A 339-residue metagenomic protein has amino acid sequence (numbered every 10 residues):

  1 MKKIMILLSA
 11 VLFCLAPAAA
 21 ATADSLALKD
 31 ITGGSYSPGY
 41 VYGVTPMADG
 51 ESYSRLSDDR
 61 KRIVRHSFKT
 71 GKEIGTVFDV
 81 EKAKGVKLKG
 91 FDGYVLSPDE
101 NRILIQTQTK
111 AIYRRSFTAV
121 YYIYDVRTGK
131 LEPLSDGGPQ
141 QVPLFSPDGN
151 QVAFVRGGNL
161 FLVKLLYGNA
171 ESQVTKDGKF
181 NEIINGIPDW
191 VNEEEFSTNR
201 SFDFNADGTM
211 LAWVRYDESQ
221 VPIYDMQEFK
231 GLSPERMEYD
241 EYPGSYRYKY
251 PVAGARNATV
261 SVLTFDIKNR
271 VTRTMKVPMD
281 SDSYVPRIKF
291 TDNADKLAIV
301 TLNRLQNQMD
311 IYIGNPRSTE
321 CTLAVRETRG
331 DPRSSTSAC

Functional and structural regions predicted by a protein language model:
D30-I63, V95, Y284-I288: Beta-strand-rich domains and repeat architectures in extracellular enzymes and scaffolds, especially beta-propellers
G34, G71-K72, Q108-Y113, F117-V120 (+2 more regions): Predominantly five- to eight-bladed beta-propeller fold
E51-Y53, I103, G149-V152, G208-L211 (+1 more regions): Hydrophobic beta-strand positions that form the internal "hydrophobic ladder" of WD40/Gbeta-like beta-propeller blades
R55-A83, A111-R114: Beta-propeller domains
R60-H66, Y113-V120, G157-V163, S219-Q227 (+2 more regions): Structural motif
F68-G71, D125-G129, L165-G168, D266-R270 (+1 more regions): Short loop/turn segments that connect beta-strands within beta-propeller blades
K72-K110, L131-Q141, T328-P332: Blade-loop segments of beta-propeller domains
R114-S201, E218: Asp-box/WD-like beta-propeller blade repeats and closely related beta-sheet repeat scaffolds
